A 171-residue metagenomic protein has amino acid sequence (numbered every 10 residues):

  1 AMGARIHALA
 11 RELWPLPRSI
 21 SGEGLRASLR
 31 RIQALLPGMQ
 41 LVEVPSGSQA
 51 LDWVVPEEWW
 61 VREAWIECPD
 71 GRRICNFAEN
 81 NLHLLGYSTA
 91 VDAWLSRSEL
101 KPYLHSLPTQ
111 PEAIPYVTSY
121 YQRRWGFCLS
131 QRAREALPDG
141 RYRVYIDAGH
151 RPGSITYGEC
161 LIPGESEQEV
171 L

Functional and structural regions predicted by a protein language model:
A1-L171: N-terminal hydrophobic/helix-forming segments and targeting peptides
